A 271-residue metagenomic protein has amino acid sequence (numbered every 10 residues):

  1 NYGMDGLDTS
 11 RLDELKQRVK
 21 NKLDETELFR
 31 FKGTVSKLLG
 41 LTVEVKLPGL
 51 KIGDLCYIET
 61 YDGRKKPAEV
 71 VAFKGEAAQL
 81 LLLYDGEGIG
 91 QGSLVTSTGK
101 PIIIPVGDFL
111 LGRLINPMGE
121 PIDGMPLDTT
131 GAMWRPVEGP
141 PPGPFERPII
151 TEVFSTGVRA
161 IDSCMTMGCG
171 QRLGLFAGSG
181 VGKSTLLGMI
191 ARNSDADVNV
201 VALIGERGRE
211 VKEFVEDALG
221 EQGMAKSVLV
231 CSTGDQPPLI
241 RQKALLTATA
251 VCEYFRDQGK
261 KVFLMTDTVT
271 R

Functional and structural regions predicted by a protein language model:
Y2-T156: Acidic-enriched and Gly/Ser
K16-K20, D24, G40, I115 (+7 more regions): Signal for well-folded cores of large energy- and translation-related assemblies
K51-D54, E59-D62, I190-N193, E216-E221 (+1 more regions): Short, solvent-exposed amphipathic alpha-helical segments in soluble enzyme and RNA/protein-processing domains
D54, R209-K212: Alpha-helical elements of the RecA-like P-loop NTPase motor core of helicases
L55, A78-Q79, S93-L94, G112-R113 (+6 more regions): Structural motif
S93-V95, F109, I122-R172, S184-M189 (+2 more regions): P-loop NTPase nucleotide-binding/switch module
A177-G178: The Walker A (P-loop) glycine that initiates the GxxxxGKT/S ATP-binding motif of P-loop NTPases
V181-I204, G208-E210, Q222, P238-R271: Conserved P-loop NTPase nucleotide-binding/switch module
